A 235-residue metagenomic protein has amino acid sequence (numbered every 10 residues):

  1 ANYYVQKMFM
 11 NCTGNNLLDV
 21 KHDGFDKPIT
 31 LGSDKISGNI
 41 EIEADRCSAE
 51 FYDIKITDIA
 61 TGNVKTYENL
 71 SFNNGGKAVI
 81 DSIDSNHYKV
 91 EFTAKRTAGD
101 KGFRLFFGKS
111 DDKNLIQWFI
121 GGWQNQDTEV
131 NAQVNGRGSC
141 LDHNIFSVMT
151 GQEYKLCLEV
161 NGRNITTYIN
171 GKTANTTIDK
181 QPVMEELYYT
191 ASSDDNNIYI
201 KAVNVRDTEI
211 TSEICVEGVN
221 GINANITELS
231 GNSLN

Functional and structural regions predicted by a protein language model:
A1, D207-I210, S233-N235: Flexible loop/turn segments at secondary-structure boundaries
A1-T30, Q181-L187: Aromatic/acidic polysaccharide-binding cleft in carbohydrate-active enzymes
Q6, I200, I226: Hydrophobic, well-ordered secondary-structure elements that form the walls of internal hydrophobic environments
N16-D19, K113-F119, G231-N235: Acidic Ser/Thr/Pro-rich low-complexity disordered segments that often serve as glycosylated linkers/stalks around
K27-V183: Extracellular glycan-recognition regions
I165-T167, I214, A224-I226: Short beta-strand elements bearing conserved aromatic residues within extracellular beta-rich modules
E185-N220: Carbohydrate-binding surface patches
N220-N235: Acidic, Ser/Thr/Pro-rich beta/coil linker or hinge segments at domain junctions
